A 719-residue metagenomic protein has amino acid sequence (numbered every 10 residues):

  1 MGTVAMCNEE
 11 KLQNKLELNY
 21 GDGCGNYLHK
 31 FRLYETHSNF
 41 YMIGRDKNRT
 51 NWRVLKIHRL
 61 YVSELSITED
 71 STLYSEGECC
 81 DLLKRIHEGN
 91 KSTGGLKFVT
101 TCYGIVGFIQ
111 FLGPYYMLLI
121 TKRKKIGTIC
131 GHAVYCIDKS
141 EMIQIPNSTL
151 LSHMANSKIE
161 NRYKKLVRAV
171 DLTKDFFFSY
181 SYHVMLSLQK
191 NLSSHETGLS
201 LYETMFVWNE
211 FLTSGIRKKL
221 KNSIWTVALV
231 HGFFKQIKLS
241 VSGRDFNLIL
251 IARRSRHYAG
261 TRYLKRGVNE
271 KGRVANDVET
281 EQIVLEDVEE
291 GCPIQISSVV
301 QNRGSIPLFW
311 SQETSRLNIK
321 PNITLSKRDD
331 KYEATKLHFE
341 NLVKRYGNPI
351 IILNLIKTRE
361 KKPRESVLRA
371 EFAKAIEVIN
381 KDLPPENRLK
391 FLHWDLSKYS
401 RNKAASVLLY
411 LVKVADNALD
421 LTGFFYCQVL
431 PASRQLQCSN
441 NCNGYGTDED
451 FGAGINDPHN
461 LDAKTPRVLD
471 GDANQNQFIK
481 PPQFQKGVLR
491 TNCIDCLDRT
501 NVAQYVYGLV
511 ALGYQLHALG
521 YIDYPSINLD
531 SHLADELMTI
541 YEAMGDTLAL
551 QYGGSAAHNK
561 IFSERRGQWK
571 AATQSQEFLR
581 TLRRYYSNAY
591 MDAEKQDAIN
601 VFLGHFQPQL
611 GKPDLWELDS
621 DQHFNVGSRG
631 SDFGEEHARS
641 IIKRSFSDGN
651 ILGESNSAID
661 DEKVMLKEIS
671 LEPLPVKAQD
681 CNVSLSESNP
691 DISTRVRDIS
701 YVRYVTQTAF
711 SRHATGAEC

Functional and structural regions predicted by a protein language model:
G2-P482, A511-C719: Phosphoinositide system proteins, centered on phosphoinositide phosphatases and their trafficking scaffolds
G487-V506: A phosphate-binding catalytic loop at a beta-strand-loop-alpha-helix junction that coordinates phosphoryl groups
